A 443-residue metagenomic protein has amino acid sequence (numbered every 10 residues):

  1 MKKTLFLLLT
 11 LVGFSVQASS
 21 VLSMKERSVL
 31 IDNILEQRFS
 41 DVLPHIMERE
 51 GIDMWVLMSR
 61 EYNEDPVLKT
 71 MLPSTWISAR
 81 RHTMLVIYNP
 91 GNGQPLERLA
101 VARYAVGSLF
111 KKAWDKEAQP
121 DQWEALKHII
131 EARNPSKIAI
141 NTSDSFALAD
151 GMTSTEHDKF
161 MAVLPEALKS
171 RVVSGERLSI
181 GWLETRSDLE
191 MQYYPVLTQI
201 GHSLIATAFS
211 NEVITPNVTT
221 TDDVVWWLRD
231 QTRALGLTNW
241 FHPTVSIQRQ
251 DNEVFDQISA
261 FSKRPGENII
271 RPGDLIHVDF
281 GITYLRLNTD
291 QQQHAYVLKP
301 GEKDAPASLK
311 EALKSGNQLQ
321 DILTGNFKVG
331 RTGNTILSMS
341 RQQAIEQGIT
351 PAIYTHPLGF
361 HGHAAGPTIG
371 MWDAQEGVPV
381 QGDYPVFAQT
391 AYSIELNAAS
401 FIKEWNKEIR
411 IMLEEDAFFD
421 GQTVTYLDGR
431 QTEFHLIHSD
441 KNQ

Functional and structural regions predicted by a protein language model:
M1-T4: Positively charged n-region of N-terminal signal peptides that target proteins for export
F6-L9: Sec-dependent N-terminal signal peptides
G13-S15: N-terminal signal peptide c-region/cleavage motif recognized by signal peptidases
S19-Q443: Active-site neighborhoods and metal-handling regions in enzymes and metal-associated proteins
